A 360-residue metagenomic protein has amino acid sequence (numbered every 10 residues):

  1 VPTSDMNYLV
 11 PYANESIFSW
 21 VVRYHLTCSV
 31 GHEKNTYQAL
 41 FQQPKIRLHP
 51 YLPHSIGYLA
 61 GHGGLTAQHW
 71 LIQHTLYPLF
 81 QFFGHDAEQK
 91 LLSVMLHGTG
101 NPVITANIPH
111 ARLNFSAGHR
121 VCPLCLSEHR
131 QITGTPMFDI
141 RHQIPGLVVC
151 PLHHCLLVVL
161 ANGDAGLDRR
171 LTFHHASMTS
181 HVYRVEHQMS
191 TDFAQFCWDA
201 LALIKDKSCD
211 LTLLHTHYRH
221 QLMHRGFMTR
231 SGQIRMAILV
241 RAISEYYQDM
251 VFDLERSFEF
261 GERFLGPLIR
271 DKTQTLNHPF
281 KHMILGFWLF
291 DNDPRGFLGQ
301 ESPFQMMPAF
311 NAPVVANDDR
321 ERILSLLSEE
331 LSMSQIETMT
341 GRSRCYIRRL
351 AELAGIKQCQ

Functional and structural regions predicted by a protein language model:
V1-Q360: Basic, alpha-helical nucleic-acid-binding regions used in initiation and control of genome expression
